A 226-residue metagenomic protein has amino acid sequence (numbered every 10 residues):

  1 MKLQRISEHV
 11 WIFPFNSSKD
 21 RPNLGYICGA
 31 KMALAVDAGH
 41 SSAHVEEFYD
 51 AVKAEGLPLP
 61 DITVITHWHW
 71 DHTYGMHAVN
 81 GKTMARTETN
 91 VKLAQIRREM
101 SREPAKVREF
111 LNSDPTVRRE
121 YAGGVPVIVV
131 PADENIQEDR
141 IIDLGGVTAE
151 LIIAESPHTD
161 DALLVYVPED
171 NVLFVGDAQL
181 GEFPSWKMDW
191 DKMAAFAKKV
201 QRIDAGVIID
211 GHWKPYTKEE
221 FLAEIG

Functional and structural regions predicted by a protein language model:
L3-D50, L163-D177: Conserved beta-strand hairpin/beta-sheet module of binuclear metal-dependent hydrolase folds, prominently
R5, I12-P14, I65, A85-R86 (+3 more regions): Structural signal for conserved beta-strand scaffold positions within catalytic alpha/beta enzyme cores
R5-I6, A94-I153, Q201: Metallo-beta-lactamase
H9, I27, D37, V52 (+8 more regions): Divalent metal-coordination and catalytic microenvironments
S17-K19, E134, E155-T159: A short catalytic or substrate-binding loop motif that flags glycine-/basic-rich loops and adjacent residues that bind
A33-L34, A38-S42, I141, T148-L222: Metallo-beta-lactamase
A43-T89, Q201-V207: Active-site metal-binding motif and surrounding structural segment of the metallo-beta-lactamase
T87-K92, Q179: Short, acidic/turn-prone active-site loops that include or flank metal/cofactor- and phosphate-binding residues
